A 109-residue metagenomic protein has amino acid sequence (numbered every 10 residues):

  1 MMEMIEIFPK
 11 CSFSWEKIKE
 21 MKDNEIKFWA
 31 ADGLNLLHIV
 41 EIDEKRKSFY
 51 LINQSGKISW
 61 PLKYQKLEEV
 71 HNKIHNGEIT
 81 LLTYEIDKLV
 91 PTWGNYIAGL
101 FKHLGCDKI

Functional and structural regions predicted by a protein language model:
M1-K63: Long, low-complexity, charged/polar intrinsically disordered regions in eukaryotic proteins
E6, E69-K73, G99: Charged/polar, solvent-exposed surface patches and flexible loops
P61-L89: Short acidic, hydrophobic short linear motifs in intrinsically disordered regions
D87-H103: Short amphipathic alpha-helical interaction segments
C106-D107: Short hydrophobic beta-strand motif reused across regulatory alpha/beta modules
